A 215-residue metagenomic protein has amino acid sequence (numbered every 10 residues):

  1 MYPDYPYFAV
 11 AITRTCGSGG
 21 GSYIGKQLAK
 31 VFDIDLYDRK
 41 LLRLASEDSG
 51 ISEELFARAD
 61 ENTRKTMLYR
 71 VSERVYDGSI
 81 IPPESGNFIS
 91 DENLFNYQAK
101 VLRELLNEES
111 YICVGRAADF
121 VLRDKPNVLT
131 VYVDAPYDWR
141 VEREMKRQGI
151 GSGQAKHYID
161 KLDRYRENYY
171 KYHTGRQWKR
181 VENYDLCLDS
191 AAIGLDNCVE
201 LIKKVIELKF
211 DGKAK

Functional and structural regions predicted by a protein language model:
M1-F8: Extreme N-terminal, non-catalytic leader segments that precede Walker-type/kinase nucleotide-binding cores
I12-K26: Glycine-rich phosphate-binding P-loop
G25, K100-R103, Y172-K215: NTP-dependent small-molecule kinase module
I34-E47: Short beta-strand-centered segment that lines the nucleotide-binding/catalytic pocket of NTP-utilizing
S46-S110: ATP-dependent small-molecule kinase phosphotransfer cores that center on conserved nucleotide phosphate-binding segments
N62-V71, G151-L195: Small-molecule kinase domains that catalyze NTP-dependent phosphoryl transfer to phosphate-bearing small molecules
L105, A117-D124: RNA pseudouridine synthases
D124-R147, G151-D160: Conserved phosphate-donor/acceptor-positioning beta-strand/loop module used by diverse small-molecule
